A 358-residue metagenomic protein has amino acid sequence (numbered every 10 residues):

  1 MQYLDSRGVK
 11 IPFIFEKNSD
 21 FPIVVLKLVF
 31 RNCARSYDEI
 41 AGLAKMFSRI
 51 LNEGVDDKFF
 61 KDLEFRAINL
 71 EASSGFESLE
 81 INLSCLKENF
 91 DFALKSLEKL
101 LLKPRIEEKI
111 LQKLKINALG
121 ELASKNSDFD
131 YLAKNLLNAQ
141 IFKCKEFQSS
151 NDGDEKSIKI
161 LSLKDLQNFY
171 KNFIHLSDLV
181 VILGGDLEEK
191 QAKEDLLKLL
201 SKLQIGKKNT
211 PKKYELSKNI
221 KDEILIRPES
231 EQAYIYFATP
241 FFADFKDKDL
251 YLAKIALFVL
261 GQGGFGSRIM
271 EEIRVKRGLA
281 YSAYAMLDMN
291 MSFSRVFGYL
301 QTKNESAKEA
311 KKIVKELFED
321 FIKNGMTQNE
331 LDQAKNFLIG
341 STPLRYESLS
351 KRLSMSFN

Functional and structural regions predicted by a protein language model:
M1-I11: Beta-lactamase-like hydrolase cores
V9, N18-D20, R31-C33, V55 (+5 more regions): Solvent-exposed coil/turn segments that connect beta secondary-structure elements in extracytoplasmic/periplasmic
K10, I23-V25, S78, D222 (+3 more regions): A residue-level signal for beta-strand positions that form part of recognition/binding surfaces within mature
I11-E16, A34, A67-N69, F169: Short secondary-structure capping/turn segments at boundaries of alpha-helices and beta-strands
I14-L43, F47, K208-G266: His/Glu-based metal-binding/catalytic segments typifying zinc-dependent metallopeptidases
V25-K87, G264-L279: M16/MPP (pitrilysin/insulinase) zinc-metallopeptidase core fold and M16-derived inactive scaffolds
F47-V55, E98-L102, L257-G264, K315-K323: Short amphipathic alpha-helical signal-transduction/dimerization elements
K61-K208, K276-R277, Y281-N358: Charge-rich, well-structured scaffold segments of protease-associated domains
